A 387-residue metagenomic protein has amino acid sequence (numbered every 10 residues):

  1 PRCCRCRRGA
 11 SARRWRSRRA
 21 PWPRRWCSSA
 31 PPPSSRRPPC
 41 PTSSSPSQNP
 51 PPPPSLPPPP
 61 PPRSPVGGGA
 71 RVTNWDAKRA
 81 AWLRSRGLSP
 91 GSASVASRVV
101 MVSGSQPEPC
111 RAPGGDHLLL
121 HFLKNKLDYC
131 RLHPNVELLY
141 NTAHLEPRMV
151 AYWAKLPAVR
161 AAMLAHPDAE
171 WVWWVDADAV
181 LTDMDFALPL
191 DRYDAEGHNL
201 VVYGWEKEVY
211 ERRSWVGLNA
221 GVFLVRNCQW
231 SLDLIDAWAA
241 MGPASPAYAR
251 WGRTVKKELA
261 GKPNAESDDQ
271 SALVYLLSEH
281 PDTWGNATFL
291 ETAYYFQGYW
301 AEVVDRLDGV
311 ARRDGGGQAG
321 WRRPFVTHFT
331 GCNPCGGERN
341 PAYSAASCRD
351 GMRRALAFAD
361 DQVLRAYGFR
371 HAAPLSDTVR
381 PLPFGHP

Functional and structural regions predicted by a protein language model:
C4-E170, H371-H386: N-terminal anchoring/stem segment of glycosyltransferases
S92-A96, H166, Y193-E196, S214-G217 (+1 more regions): Extracellular/periplasmic catalytic domains that process cell-envelope and extracellular macromolecules
S97, K155, V175, L218-G221 (+2 more regions): Residues that flank catalytic or metal-binding motifs in active/ligand-binding sites
Q106-P109, A143-E146, D178-V180, K207-E208 (+3 more regions): Conserved beta-strand elements of beta-rich interaction domains across eukaryotes, especially beta-propellers
W153-P157, W230-P387: Catalytic core and acceptor-binding pocket of nucleotide-sugar-dependent glycosyltransferases
A158, L200-V202, V222-L224, V326: Conserved hydrophobic/aromatic beta-strand scaffold that supports enzyme active sites
A169-D178, F223: Short beta-strand-to-loop acidic/aromatic patch adjacent to the donor-nucleotide binding site
A179-A220, C228: Conserved donor-nucleotide/metal-binding helix-loop-beta segment in metal-dependent transferases, i.e., the alpha-helix
